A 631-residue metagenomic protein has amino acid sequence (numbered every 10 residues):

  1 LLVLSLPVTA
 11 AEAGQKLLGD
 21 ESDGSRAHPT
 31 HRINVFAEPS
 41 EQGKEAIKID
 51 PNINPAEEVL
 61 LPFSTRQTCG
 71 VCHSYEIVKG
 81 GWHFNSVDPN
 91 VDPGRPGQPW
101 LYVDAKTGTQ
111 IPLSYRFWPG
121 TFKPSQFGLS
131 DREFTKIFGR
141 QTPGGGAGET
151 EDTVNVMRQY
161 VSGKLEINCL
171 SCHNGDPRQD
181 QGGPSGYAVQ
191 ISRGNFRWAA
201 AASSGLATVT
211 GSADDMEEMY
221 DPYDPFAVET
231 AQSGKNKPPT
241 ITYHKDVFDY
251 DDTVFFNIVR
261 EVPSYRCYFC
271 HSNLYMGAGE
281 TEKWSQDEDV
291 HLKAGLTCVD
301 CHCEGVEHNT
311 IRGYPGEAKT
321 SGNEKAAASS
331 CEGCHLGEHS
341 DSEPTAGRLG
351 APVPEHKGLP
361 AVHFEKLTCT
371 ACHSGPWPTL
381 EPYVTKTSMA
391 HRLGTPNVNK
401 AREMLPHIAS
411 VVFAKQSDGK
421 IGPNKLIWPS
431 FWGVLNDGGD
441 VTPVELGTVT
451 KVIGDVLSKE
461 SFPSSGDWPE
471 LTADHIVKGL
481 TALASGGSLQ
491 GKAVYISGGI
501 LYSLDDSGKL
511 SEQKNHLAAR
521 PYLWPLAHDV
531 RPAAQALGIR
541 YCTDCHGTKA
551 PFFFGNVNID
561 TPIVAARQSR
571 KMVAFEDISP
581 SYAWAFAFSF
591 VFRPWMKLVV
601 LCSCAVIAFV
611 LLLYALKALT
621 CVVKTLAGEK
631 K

Functional and structural regions predicted by a protein language model:
L1-P7: Bacterial N-terminal signal peptides
A11-G70, S74-V78, D88-G279, D287-I311 (+1 more regions): C-type cytochrome heme-c attachment and multiheme electron-transfer modules
G81-H83: Short, glycine/acidic-enriched capping/hinge loops at junctions between secondary-structure elements
W284: Short acidic loop-to-helix transition motifs that present clustered carboxylates
